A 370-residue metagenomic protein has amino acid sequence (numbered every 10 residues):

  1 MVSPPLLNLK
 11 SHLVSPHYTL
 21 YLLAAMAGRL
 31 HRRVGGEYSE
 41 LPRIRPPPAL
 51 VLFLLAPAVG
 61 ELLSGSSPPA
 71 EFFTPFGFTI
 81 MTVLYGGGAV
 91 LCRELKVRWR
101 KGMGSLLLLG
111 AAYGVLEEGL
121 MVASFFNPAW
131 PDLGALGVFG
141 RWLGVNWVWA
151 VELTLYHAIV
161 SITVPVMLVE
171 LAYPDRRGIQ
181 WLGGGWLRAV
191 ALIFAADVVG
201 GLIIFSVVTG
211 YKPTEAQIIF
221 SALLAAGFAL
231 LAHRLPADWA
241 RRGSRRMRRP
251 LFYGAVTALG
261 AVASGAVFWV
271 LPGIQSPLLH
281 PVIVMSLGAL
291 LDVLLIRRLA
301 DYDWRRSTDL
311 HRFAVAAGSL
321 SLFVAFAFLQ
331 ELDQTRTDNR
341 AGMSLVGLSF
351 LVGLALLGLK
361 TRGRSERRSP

Functional and structural regions predicted by a protein language model:
V34-F78, P277-V293, D301-Y302, H311: Transmembrane alpha-helical insertion/packing segments
P46-G60, V190-V198, Y253-V262, A316-F323: Alpha-helical transmembrane segments
V59-P75, A129-W147, F205-I218, W269-Q275 (+1 more regions): Membrane-interface interhelical loops and short amphipathic "cap" helices that link adjacent transmembrane segments
T79-E94: Central hydrophobic cores of alpha-helical transmembrane segments in multi-pass inner-membrane proteins across all
E94-G102, D175-G184, A237-R249, D301-T308: Membrane-interface helix-boundary motifs at transmembrane edges
K101-L107, A111-L116, L120-A191: Membrane-interface helix-loop-helix junctions at boundaries between adjacent transmembrane segments
W181-F194, Y211-S221, W239-L259: Membrane-water interface at loop-to-transmembrane-helix junctions
A240-P370: Extended, charged low-complexity segments that frequently continue into or abut oligomerization scaffolds
